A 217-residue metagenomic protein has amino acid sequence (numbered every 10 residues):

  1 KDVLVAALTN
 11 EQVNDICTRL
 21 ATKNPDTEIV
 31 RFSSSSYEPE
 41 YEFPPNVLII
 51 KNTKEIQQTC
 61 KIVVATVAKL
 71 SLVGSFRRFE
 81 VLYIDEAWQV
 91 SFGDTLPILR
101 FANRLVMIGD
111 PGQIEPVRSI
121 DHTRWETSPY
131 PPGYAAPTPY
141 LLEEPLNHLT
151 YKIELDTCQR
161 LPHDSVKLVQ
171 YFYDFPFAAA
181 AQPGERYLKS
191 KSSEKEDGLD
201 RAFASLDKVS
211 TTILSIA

Functional and structural regions predicted by a protein language model:
K1-Y41, T66-P176: ASCE P-loop NTPase helicase motor core
T27-V30, Y41, V47-I50, L188-K189: Hydrophobic transmembrane signal anchors and adjacent membrane-proximal interface regions, especially in viral
I29, K61-I62, K152, K208-I213: A residue-level signal for beta-strand positions that form part of recognition/binding surfaces within mature
P39-V63: Conserved motor-coupling elements within RecA-like helicase/translocase cores
I50, F92, L199: Eukaryotic intrinsically disordered and solvent-exposed regulatory patches
T53-I56, V73, D200-L206: Short boundary motifs at domain starts and secondary-structure transition points
A179-A217: Conserved helicase/translocase motor-coupling segment
